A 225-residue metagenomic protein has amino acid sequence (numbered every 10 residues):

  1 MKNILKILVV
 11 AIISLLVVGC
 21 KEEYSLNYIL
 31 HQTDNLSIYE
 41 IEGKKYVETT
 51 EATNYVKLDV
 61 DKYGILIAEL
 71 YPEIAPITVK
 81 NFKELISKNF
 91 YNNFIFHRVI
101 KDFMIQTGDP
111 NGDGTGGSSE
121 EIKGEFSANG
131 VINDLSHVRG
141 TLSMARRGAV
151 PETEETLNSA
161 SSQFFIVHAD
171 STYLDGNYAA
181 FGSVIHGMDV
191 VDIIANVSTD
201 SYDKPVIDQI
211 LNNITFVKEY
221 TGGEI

Functional and structural regions predicted by a protein language model:
N3-V10: Sec-dependent signal peptide recognition, specifically the positively charged N-region followed immediately by
A11-G19: Hydrophobic h-region of N-terminal signal peptides that target proteins for export in Gram-negative bacteria
G19-I225: Cyclophilin-like peptidyl-prolyl cis-trans isomerases
